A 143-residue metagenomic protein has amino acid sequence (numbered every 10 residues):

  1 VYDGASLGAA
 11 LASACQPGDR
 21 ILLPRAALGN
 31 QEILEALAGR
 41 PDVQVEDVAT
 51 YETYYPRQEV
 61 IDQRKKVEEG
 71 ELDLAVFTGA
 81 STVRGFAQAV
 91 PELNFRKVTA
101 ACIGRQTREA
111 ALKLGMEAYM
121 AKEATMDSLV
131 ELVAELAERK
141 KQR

Functional and structural regions predicted by a protein language model:
V1-R143: Conserved beta-alpha
